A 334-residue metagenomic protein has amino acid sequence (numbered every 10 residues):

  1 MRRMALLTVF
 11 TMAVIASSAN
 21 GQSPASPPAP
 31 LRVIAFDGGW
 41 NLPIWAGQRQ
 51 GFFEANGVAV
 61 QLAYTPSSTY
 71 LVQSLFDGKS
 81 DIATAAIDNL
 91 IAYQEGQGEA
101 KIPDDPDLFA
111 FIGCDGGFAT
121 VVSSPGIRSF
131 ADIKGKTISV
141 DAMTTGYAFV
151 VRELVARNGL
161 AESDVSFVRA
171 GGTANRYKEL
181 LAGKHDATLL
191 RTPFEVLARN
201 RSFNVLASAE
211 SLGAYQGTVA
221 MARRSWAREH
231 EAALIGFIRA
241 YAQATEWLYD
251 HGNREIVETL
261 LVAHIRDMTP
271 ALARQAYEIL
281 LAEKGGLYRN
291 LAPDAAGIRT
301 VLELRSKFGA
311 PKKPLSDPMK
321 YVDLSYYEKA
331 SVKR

Functional and structural regions predicted by a protein language model:
A5-A16: Bacterial N-terminal signal peptides
A19-G21: Boundary at the C-terminal end of the N-terminal hydrophobic targeting segment
S23-E162, F167-G171, R176-E179, D186-T192 (+2 more regions): Short, glycine-/small- and polar/acidic-enriched structural segments that line small-molecule recognition paths
S80-A83, L181-K184, L280-A295, E328-R334: Short amphipathic alpha-helical segments at helix boundaries and their inter-helical linkers
D88, Q97-G98, F167-V168, A174-D267: Pocket-lining segment of extracytoplasmic ligand-binding domains
R228-K313: Secondary-structure end/capping motifs
R299-R334: Conserved C-terminal helix/tail region of periplasmic/extracytoplasmic solute-binding proteins
